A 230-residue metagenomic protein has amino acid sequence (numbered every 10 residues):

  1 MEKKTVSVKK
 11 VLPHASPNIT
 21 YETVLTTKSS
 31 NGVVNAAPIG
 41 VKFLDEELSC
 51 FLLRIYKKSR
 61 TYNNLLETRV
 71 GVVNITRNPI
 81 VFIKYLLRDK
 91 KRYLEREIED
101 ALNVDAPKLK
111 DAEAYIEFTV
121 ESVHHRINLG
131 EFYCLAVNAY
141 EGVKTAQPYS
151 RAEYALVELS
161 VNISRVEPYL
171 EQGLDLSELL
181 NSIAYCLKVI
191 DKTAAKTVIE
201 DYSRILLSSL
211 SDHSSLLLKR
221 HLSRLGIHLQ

Functional and structural regions predicted by a protein language model:
E2-Y115, T119-Q230: Basic, polyanion-binding surface patches
